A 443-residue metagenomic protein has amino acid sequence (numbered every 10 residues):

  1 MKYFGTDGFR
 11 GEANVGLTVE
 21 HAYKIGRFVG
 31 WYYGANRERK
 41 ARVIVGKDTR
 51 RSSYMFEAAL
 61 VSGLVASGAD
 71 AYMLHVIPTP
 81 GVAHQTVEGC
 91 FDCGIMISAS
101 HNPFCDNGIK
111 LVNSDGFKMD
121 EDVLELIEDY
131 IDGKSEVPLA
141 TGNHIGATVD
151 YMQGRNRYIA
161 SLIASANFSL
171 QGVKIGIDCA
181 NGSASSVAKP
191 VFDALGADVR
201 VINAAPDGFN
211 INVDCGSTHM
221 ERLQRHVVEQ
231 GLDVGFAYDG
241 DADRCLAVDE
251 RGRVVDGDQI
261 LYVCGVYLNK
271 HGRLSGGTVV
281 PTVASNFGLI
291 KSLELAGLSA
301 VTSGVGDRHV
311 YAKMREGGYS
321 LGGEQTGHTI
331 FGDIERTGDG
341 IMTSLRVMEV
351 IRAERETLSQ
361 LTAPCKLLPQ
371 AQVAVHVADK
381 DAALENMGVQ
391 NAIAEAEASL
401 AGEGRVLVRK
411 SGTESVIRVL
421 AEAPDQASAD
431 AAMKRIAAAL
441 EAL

Functional and structural regions predicted by a protein language model:
M1-S62, A66-S67, T148-I175: An N-terminal, well-structured beta->alpha segment
F4-G5, V45, A71-H75, M96-I97 (+7 more regions): General beta-strand structural signal in soluble alpha/beta enzymes
E12, N107-Q230: Gly/Ser/Thr-enriched, mixed-charge loops and adjacent short helices that form phosphate/oxyanion-binding elements
W31, R42-D106, P190-V248: N-terminal small/polar loop signature for handling phosphorylated ligands or for N-terminal nucleophile
V45-D48, I177-C179, D249, D333 (+1 more regions): Short glycine-centered, acidic/aromatic-flanked micro-motifs in structured strand/loop junctions that mark active-site
E125-I159, A164, E250-G323, I330-F331: Proline/glycine-rich low-complexity loops and linkers
V234, H271-L443: Phosphate-binding and adjacent anionic-ligand microenvironments
